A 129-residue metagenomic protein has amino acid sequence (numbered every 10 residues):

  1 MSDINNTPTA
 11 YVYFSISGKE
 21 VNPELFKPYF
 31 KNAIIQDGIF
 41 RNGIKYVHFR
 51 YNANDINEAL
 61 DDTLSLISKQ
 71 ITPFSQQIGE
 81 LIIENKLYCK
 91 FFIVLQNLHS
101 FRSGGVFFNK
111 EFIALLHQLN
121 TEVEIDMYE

Functional and structural regions predicted by a protein language model:
M1-Y128: Acidic (Asp/Glu-rich) sequence patches and key acidic residues that form negatively charged surfaces used
